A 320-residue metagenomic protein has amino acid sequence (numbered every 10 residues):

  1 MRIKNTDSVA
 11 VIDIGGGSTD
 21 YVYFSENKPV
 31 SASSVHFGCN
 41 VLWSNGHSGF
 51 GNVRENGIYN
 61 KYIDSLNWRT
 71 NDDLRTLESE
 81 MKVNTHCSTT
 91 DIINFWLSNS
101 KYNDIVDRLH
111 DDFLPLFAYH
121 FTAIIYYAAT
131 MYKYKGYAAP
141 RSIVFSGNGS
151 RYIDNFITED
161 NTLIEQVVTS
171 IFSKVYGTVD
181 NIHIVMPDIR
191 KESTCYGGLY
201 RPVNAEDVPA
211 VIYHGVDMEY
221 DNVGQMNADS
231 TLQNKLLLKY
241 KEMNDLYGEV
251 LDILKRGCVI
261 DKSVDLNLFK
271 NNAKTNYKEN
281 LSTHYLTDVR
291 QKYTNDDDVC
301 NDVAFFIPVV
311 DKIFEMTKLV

Functional and structural regions predicted by a protein language model:
M1-R2, I14: ATP-dependent carbohydrate kinase catalytic cores
R2-T6, Y23, V30-A32, S44 (+1 more regions): Helical "lid/coupling" subdomains associated with nucleotide-phosphate turnover
V11-D20, F24, G38, S146-G149: A short acidic Gly-Thr/Ser loop motif
V35: Glycine-rich nucleotide-phosphate-binding loops and adjacent flexible coil segments
G38-N40, G46: Hydrophobic a/d positions of heptad-repeat alpha-helices that form coiled-coil
